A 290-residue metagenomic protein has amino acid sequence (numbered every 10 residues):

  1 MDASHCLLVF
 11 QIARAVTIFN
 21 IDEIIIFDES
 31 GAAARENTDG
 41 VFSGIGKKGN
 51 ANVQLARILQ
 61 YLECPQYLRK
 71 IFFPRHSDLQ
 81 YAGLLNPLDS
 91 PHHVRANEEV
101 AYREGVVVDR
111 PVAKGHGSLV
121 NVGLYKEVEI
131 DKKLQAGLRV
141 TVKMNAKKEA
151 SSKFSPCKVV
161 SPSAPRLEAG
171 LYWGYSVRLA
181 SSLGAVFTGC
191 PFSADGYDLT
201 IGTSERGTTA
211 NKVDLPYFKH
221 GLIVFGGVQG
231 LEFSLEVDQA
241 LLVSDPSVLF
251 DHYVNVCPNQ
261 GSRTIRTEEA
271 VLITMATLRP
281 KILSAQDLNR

Functional and structural regions predicted by a protein language model:
M1-R290: Post-transcriptional modification and biogenesis factors for structured RNAs of the translation apparatus
